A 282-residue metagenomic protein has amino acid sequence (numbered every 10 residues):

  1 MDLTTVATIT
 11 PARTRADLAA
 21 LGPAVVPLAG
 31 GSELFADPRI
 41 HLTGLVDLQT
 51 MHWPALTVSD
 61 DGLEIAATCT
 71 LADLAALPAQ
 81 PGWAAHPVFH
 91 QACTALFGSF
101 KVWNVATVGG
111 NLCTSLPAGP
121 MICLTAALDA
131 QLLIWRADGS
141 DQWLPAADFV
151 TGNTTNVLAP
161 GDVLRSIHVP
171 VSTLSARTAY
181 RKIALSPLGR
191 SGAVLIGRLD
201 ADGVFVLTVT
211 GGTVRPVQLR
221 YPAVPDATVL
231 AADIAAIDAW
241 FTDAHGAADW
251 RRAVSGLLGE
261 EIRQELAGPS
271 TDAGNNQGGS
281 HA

Functional and structural regions predicted by a protein language model:
M1-A282: C-terminal structural segment of proteins
